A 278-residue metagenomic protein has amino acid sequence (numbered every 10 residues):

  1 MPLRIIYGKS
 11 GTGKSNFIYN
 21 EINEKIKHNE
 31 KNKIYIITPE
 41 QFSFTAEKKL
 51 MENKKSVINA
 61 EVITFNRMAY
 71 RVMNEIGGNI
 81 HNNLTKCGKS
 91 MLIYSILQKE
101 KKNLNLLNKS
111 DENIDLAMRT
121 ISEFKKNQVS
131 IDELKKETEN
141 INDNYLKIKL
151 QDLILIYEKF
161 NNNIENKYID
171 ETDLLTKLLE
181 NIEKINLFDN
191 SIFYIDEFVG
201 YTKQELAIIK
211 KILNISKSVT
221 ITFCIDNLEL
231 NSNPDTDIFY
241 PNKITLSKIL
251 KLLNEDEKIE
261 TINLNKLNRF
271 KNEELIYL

Functional and structural regions predicted by a protein language model:
M1, K31-K33, F188-S191, S216-S218: A general structural motif
P2-I6, K14-F17, K99-E197, Q204 (+2 more regions): Accessory N-terminal region flanking or inserted into the helicase ATPase core in nucleic-acid motor proteins
P2-L50: Glycine-rich P-loop/Walker A and Walker A-like loops and their local beta1-loop-alpha1 context in P-loop NTPases
S10, E40-F42, R67, I164 (+2 more regions): Short, flexible loop/turn elements at secondary-structure junctions
E21, K49-L50, E205-I212: A short acidic, amphipathic alpha-helical/loop segment
K31-K136, N144: Conserved P-loop NTPase-based nucleic-acid remodeling module centered on helicase motor cores
I36-T38, V62, Y194, S218-C224: Structural recognition of the conserved hydrophobic beta-strand(s) that form the central parallel beta-sheet of P-loop
L206-L278: Conserved RecA-like helicase ATPase core segment that couples NTP binding/hydrolysis to strand translocation
